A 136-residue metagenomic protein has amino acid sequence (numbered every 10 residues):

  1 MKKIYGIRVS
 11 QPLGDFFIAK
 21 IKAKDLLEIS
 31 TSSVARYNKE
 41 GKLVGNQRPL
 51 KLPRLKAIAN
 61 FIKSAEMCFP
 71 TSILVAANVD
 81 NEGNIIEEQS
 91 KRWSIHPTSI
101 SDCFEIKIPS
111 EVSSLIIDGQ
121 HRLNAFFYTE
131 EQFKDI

Functional and structural regions predicted by a protein language model:
M1-I108: N-terminal extension/subdomain marker
P70, S101-I136: A short, basic-hydrophobic beta/loop patch
